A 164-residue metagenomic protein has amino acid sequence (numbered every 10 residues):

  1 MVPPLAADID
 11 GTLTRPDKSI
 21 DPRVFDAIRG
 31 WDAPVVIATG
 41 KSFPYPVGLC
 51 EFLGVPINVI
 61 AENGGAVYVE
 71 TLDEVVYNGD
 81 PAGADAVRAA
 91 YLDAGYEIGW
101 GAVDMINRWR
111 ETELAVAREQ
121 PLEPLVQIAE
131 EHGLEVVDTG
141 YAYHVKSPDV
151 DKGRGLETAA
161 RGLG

Functional and structural regions predicted by a protein language model:
M1-K18: Asp-based phosphoryl-transfer active-site loop
M1-P3, A33, L163: Short coil/turn segments at beta-strand junctions that form active-site/ligand-binding loops
L5-A7, V59-I60, G164: Residue-level marker for buried hydrophobic side chains located in beta-strands that build the well-ordered beta-sheet
T14, V47, V126: A short local structural element in Rossmann-fold oxidoreductases
R15-I20, P148-K152: Short secondary-structure boundary/capping elements
K18-M105: Active-site phosphate-binding/coordination module
A94-G164: Conserved acidic, metal-coordinating active-site core of Asp-based, Mg2+-dependent phosphoryl-transfer enzymes
